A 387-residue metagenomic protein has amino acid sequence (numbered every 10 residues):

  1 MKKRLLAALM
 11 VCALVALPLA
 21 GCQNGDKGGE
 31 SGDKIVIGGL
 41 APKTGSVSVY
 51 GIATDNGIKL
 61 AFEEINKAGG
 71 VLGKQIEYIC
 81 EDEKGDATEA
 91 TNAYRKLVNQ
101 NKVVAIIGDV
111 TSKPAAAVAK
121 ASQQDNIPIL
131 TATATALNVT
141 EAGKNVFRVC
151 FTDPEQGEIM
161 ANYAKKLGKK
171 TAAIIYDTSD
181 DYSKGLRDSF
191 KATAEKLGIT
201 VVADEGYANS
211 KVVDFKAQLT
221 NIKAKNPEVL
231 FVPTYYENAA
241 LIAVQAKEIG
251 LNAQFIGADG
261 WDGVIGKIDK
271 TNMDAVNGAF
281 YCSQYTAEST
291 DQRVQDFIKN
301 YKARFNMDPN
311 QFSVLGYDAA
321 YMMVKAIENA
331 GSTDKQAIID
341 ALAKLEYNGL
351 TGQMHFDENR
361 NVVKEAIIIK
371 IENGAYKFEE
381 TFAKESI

Functional and structural regions predicted by a protein language model:
M1-V36, K67, A383-I387: Short, low-complexity disordered leader/linker segments with a strong preference for bacterial N-terminal type II
G25-E30, V49-T54, A68-V139, V149 (+2 more regions): Beta-alpha junction/loop-to-helix N-cap segments that form part of ligand/metal-binding clefts
G38-K59, E81-T88, V110-T111, I175-K184 (+3 more regions): Extracytoplasmic "Venus flytrap"
A90, V149-T171, K184-L186, K211-K216 (+4 more regions): Hydrophobic alpha-helical segments within soluble ligand-binding/sensing domains
V146-G206, V229, M323: An alpha-beta-alpha
R187-C282: Extracellular/periplasmic bilobed ligand-binding domains
A243-Y317, K370-E372, Y376-I387: Extracellular/periplasmic periplasmic-binding protein-like sensory domains
A303-S313, V324-A375: Segments of small-molecule ligand-sensing domains
